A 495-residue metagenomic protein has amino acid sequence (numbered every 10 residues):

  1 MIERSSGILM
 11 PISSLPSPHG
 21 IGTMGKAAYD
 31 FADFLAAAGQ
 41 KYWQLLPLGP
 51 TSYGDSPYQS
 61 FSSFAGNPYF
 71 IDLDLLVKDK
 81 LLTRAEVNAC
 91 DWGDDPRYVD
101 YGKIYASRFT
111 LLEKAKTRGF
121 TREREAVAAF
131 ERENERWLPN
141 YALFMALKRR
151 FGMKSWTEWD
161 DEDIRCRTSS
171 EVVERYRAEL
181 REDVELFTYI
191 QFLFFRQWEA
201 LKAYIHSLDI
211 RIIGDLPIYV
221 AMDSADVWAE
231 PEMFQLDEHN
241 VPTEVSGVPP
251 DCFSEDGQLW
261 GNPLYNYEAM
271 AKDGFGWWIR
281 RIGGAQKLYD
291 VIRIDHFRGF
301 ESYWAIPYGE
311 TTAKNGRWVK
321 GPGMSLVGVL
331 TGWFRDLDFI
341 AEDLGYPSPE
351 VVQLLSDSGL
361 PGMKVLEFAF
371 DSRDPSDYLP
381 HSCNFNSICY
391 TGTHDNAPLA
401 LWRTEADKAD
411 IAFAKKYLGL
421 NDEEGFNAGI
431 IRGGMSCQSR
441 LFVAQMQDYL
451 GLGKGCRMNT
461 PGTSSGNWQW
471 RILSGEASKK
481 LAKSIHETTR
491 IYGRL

Functional and structural regions predicted by a protein language model:
M1-G39: Mature N-terminal, pre-catalytic/accessory segment of carbohydrate-active enzymes
P11, S17, D55-Q191, F195 (+4 more regions): Alpha-amylase-like alpha-glycosidases and glucanotransferases acting on alpha-linked glucans and related
K26-D33, R196-Y204, W278-R280, F426-I430: Short alpha-helical segments and helix-capping/turn motifs at coil-helix boundaries
K26-T51, K287-Y289: Catalytic domains of carbohydrate-active enzymes, especially glycoside hydrolases
A36, W198-H206, T331, L355-S356: Surface-exposed amphipathic alpha-helices with a cationic face
A37, D163, W470, I491-L495: Domain-scale activation on soluble regions of proteins
L46, R211-I213, P217, V291 (+1 more regions): Outer-envelope exported proteins of Gram-negative bacteria
F187-V220: Conserved, well-ordered alpha-helix/loop/beta-strand core segments that scaffold catalytic motifs
